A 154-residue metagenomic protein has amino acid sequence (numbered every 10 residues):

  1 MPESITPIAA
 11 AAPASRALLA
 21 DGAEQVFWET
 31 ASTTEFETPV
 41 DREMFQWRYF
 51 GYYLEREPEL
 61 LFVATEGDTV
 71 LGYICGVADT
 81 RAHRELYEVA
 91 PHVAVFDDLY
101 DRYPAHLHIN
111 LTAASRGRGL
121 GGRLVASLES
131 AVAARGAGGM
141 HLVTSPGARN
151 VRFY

Functional and structural regions predicted by a protein language model:
M1-L18, E29: Conserved N-terminal entry element of GNAT/NAT acetyltransferase domains
A20-A31, F45-Y49: Hydrophobic alpha-helical core bundles mediating ligand binding, dimerization, or RNAP-core interactions
E37-L61, E66-G67, C75: Active-site rim helix/loop that mediates acceptor-substrate recognition in acyltransferases
T69-G72, R149: Glycine-rich acetyl-CoA-binding "A-motif" of GNAT/NAT acetyltransferases
C75-I109: Conserved acyl-donor/pantetheine-binding loop and adjacent beta-alpha core of acyl/acetyltransferases and related
Y103-A105, I109, V132-S145: Conserved GNAT acetyl-CoA-binding A-motif
L107, R118, G122, A134 (+1 more regions): Conserved active-site alpha-helix within GNAT-family acetyltransferase domains
